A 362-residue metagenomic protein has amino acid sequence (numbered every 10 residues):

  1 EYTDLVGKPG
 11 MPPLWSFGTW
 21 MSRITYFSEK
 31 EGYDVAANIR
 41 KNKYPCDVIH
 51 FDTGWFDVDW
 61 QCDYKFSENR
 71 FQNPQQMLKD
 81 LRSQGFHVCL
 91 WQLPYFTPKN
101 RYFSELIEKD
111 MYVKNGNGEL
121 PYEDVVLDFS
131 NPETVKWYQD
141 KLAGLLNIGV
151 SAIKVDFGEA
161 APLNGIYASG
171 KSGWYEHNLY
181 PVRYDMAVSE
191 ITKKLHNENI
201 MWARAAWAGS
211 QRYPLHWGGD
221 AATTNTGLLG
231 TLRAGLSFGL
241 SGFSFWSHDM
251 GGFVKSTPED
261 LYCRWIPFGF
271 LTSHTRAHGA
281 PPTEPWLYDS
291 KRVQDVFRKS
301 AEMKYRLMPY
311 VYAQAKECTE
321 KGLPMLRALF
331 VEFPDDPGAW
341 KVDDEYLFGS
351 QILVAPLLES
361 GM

Functional and structural regions predicted by a protein language model:
E1-M362: Catalytic-domain carbohydrate-binding cleft regions of carbohydrate-active enzymes
